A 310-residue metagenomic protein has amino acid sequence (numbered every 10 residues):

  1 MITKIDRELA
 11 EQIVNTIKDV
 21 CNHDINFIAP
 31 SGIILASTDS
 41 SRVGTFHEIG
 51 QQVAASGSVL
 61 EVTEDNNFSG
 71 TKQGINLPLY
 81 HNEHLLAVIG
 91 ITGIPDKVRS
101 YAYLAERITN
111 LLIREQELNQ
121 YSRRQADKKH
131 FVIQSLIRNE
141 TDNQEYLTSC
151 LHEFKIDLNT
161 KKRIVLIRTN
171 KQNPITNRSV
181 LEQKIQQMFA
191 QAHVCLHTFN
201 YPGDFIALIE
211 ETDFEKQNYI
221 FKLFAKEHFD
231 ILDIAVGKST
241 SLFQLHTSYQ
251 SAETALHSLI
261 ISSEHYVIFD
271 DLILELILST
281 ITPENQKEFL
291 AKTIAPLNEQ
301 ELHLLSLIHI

Functional and structural regions predicted by a protein language model:
M1-Q134, Q191-H193, F214-F229, L305-I308: Alpha-helical/coil-rich non-catalytic "connector" segments in signaling and regulatory proteins
L136-T141: Short coupling/linker segments associated with nucleotidyl cyclase/phosphodiesterase signaling modules
N143-I308: Cytosolic nucleotide-utilizing catalytic cores of signal-transduction proteins
